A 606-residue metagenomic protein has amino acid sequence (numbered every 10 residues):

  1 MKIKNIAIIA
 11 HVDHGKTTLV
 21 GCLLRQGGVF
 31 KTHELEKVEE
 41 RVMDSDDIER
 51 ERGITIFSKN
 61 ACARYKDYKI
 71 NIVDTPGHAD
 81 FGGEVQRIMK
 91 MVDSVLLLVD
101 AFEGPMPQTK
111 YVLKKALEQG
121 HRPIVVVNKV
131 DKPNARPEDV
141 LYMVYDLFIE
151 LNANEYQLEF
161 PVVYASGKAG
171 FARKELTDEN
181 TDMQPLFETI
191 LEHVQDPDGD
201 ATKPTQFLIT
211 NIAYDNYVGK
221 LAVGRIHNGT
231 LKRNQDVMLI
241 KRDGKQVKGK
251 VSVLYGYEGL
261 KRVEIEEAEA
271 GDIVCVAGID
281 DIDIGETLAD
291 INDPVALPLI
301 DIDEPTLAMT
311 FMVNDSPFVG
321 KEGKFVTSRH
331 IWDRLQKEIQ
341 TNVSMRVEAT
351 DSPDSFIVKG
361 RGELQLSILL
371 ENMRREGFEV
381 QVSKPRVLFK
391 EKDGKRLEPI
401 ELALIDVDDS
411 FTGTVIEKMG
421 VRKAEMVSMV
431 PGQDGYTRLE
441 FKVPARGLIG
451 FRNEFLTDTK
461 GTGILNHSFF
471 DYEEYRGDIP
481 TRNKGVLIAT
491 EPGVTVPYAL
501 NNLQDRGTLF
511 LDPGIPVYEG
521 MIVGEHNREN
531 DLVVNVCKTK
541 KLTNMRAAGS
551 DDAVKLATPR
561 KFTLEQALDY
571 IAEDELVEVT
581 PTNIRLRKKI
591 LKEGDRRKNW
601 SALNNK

Functional and structural regions predicted by a protein language model:
M1-E103, D139, M143, I212-D215: P-loop NTPase switch module centered on the Walker A-proximal segment
D13, L19, G53, I72-D74 (+17 more regions): Residue-level signature of catalytic and energy-coupling elements of molecular machines, predominantly ATP/GTP-dependent
G15, A79, G104-P105, V130-N134 (+1 more regions): Catalytic P-loop NTPase motifs of RecA-like helicase/translocase cores
L24-G28, D47, Q86-D93, D100 (+14 more regions): Signal for well-folded cores of large energy- and translation-related assemblies
L96, A116, P581: Conserved phosphate-binding elements of NTP-dependent enzyme cores
G104-G120, L141: Amphipathic helical hotspot of TIR/SEFIR-family domains
R122, K132-E192: Canonical P-loop GTPase G-domain recognition
L141, E159-P161, E188-E192, D196 (+1 more regions): Accessory interaction regions appended to the cores of large information-processing enzymes
